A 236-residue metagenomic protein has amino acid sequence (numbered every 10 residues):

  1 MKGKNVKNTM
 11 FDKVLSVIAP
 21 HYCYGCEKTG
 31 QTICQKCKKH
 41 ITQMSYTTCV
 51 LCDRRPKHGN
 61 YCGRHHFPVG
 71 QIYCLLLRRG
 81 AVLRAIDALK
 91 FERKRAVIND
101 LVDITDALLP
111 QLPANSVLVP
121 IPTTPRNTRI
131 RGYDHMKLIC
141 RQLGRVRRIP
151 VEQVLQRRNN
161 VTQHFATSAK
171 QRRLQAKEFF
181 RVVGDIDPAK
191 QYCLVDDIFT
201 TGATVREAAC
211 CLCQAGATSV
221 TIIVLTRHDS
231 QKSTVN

Functional and structural regions predicted by a protein language model:
M1-D196, T200-N236: Glycine-rich phosphate/pyrophosphate-handling loop used in enzymes and phosphotransfer proteins
